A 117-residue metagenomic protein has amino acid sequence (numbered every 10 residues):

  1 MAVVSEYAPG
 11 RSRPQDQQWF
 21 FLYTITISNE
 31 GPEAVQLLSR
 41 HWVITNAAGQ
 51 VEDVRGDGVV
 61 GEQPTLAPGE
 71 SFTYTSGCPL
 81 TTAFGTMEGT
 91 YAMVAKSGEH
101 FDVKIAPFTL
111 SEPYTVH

Functional and structural regions predicted by a protein language model:
M1-F20: Low-complexity, acidic Ser/Thr/Pro/Gly-rich terminal tails and inter-domain linkers that flank the onset of structured
S12-R13, A34, T81-G85: Short glycine/serine/proline-enriched coil/turn segments at secondary-structure junctions
Q17-T24, E88: Short, solvent-exposed loop/turn segments enriched in Ser/Thr/Gly
T26-G31: Asparagine-centered strand-capping/turn motif at beta-strand->loop junctions
E33-E52, M93: Short acidic, flexible loop segments centered on an aromatic residue
N46-G49, G61-S71, L110-H117: Short, surface-exposed linear segments at secondary-structure transitions and domain or protein termini
E52-F84: Intrinsically disordered, low-complexity Pro/Gly/Ser/Thr-rich segments with frequent PxxP/GP/PP motifs and embedded
P79-H117: Terminal connector regions
